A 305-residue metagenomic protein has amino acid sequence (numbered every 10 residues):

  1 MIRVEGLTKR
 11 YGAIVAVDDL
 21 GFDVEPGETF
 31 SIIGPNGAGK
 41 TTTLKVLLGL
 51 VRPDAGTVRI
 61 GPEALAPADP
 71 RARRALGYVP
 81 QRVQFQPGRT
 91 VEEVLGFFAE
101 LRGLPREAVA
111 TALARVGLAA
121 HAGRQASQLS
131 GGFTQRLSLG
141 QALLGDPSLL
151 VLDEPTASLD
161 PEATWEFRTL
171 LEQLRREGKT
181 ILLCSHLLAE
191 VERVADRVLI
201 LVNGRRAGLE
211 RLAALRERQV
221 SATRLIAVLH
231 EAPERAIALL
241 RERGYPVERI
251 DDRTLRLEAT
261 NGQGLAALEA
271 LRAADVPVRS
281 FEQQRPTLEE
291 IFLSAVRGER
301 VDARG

Functional and structural regions predicted by a protein language model:
I2-V4, K9-V202: ABC transporter nucleotide-binding domains
P26, A120, E231, A259-N261: Non-catalytic surface loops within mature trypsin-like serine protease
P62, D69, R102, L229-H230 (+2 more regions): Short loop or secondary-structure boundary microenvironments that flank and position key functional residues
E100-G103, D196, V220, R297-V301: Non-catalytic alpha-helical coupling and interface elements of nucleotide-dependent molecular machines and regulators
R168-E258: ABC transporter nucleotide-binding domain
N261-G305: C-terminal coupling/interaction segments
